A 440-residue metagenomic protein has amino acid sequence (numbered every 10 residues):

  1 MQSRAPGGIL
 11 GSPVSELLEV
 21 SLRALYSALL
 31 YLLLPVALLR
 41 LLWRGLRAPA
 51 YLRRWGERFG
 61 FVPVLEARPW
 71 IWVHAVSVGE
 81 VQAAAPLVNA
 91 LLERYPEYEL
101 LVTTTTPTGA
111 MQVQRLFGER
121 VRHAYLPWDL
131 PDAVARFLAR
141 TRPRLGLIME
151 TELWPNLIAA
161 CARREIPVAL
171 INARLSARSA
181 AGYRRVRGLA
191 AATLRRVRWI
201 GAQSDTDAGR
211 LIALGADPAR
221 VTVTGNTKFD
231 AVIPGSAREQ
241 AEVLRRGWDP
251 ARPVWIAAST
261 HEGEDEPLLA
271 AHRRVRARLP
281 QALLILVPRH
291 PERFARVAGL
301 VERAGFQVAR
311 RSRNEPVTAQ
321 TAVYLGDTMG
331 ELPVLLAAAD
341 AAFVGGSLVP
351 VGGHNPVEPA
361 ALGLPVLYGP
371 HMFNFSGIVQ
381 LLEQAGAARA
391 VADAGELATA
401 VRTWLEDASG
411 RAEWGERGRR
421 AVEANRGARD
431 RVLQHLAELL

Functional and structural regions predicted by a protein language model:
Q2-G7, S12-L440: Nucleotide-activated sugar donor-binding and catalytic core shared by glycosyltransferases and related lipid-linked
